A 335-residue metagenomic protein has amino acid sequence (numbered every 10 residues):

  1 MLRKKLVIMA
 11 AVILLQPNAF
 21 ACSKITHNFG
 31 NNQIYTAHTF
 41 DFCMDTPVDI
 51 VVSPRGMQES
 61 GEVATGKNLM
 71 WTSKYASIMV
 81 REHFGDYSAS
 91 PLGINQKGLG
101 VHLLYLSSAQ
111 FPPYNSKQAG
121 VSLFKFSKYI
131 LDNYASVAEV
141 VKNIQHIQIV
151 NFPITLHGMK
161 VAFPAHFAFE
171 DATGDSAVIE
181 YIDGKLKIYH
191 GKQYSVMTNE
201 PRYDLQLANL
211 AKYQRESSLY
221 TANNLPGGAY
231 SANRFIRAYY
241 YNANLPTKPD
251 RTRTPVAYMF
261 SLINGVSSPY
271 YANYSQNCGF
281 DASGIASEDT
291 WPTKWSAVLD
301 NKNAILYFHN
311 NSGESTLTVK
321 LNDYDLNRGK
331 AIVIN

Functional and structural regions predicted by a protein language model:
M1-V7: Bacterial N-terminal signal peptides that target proteins for export
Q16-P17: N-terminal signal peptide c-region/cleavage motif recognized by signal peptidases
F20-Y35, C43, D49, M57-E62 (+4 more regions): C-terminus-biased signal that marks the final domain/tail of proteins
C22-Q118, N151: A contiguous strand-loop segment
Y35-A37, G100-L103, A168-E170, V178 (+1 more regions): Structural recognition of the beta-strand scaffold that forms the well-ordered cores of secreted hydrolase catalytic
P113-K117, K125-L131, P246: Second-shell loop/turn segments in exported
S122-P153, T252-S261: Proteins synthesized as precursors that undergo proteolytic processing into mature forms
V137, V141-I179: Aromatic- and glycine-enriched pocket-lining scaffold segments that form the walls of small-molecule binding clefts
